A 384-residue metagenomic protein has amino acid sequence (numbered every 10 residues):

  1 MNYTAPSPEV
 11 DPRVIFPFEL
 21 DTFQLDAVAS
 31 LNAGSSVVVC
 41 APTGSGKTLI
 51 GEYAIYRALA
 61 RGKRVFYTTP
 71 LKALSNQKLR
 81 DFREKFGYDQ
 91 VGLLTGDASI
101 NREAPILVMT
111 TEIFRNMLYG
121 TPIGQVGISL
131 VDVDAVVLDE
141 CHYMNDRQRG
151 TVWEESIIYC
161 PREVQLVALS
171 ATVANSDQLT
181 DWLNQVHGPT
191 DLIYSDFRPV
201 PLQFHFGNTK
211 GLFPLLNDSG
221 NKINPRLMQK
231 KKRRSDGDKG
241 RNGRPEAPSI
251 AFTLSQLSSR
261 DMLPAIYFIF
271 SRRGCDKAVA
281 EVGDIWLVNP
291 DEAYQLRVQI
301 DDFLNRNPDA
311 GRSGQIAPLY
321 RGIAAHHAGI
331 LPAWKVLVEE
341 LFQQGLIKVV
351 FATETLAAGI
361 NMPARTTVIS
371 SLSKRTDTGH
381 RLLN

Functional and structural regions predicted by a protein language model:
M1-V37, K63-R64, P290-Y320: Helicase-associated low-complexity/disordered flanking segments
A29-S36, K47-K63, E154-Y159: Walker A/P-loop NTP-binding motif
A33-V39, K63-R64, A104-P105, V164-Q165 (+3 more regions): Pre-Walker A (Motif I) flank of P-loop NTPase domains
K63-Y119, D181, D191: Conserved nucleic-acid-binding Ia/Ib motif block in the N-terminal RecA-like helicase ATPase lobe
F66-T68, R83-G92, F268, R272-F351 (+1 more regions): Conserved C-terminal RecA-like helicase domain
L107, T111-R115, P122-A168: SF2 helicase catalytic motif II
I158, Q165-V167, T172-E281, A324: Conserved interdomain linker/interface between the two RecA-like ATPase lobes of SF2 helicase motors
V349-L372: A short beta-strand element within the Helicase C-terminal
